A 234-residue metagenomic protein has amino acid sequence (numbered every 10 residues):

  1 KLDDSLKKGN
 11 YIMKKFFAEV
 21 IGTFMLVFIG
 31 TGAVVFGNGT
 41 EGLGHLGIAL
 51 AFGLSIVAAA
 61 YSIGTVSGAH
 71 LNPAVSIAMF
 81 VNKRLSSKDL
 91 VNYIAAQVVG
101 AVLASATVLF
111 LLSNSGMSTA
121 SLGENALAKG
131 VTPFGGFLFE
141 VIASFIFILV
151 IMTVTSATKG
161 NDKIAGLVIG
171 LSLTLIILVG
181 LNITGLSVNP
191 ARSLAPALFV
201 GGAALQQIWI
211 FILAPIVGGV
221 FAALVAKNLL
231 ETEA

Functional and structural regions predicted by a protein language model:
L2-A234: Membrane-interface helix-loop junctions and terminal tails of multi-pass membrane proteins
